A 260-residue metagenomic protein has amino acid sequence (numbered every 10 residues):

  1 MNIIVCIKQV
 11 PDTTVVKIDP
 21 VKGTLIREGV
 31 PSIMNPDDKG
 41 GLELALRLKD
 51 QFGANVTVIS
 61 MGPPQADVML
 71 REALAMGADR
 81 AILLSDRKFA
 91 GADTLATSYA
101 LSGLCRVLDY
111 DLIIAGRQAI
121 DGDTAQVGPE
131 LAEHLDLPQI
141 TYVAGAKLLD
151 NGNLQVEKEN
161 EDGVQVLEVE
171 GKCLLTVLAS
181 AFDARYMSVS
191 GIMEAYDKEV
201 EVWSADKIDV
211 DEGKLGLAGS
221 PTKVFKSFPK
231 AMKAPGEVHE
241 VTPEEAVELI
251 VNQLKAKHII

Functional and structural regions predicted by a protein language model:
M1-I260: N-terminal glycine-rich FAD/FM-binding segment characteristic of electron-transfer flavoproteins
